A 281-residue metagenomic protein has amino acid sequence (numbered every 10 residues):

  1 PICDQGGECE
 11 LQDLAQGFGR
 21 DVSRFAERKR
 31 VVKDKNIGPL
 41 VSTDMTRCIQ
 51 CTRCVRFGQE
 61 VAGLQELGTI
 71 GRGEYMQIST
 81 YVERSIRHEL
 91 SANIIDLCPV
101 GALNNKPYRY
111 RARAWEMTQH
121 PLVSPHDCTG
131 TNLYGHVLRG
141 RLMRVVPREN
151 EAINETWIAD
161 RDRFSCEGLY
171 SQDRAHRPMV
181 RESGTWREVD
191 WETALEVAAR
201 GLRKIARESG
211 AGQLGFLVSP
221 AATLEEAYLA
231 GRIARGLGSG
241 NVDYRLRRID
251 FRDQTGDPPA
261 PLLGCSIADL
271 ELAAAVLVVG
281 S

Functional and structural regions predicted by a protein language model:
P1-S124, T129-N132, R141: Fe-S ferredoxin-like electron-transfer domains and their immediately adjacent linker/connector regions across
D44, C51, V55-R56, A62 (+3 more regions): Catalytic alpha/large subunits of respiratory electron-transfer oxidoreductases, centered on bis-MGD molybdoenzymes
